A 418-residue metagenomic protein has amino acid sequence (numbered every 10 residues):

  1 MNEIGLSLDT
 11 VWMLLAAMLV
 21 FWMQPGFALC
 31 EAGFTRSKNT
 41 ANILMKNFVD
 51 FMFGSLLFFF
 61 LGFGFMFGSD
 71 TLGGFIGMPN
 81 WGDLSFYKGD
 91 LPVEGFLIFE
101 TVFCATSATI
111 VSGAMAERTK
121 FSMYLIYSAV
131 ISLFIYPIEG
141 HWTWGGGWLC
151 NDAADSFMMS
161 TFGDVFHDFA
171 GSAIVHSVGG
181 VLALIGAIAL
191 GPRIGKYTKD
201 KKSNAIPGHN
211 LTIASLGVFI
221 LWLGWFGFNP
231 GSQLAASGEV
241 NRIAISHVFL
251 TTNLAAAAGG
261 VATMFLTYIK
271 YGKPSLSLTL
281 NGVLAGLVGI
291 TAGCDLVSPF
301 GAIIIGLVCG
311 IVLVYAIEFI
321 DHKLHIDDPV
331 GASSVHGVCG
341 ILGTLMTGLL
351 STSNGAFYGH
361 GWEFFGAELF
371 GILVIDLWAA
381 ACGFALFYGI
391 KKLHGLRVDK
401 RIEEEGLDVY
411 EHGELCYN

Functional and structural regions predicted by a protein language model:
M1-N418: Glycine- and aromatic-enriched membrane alpha-helices
